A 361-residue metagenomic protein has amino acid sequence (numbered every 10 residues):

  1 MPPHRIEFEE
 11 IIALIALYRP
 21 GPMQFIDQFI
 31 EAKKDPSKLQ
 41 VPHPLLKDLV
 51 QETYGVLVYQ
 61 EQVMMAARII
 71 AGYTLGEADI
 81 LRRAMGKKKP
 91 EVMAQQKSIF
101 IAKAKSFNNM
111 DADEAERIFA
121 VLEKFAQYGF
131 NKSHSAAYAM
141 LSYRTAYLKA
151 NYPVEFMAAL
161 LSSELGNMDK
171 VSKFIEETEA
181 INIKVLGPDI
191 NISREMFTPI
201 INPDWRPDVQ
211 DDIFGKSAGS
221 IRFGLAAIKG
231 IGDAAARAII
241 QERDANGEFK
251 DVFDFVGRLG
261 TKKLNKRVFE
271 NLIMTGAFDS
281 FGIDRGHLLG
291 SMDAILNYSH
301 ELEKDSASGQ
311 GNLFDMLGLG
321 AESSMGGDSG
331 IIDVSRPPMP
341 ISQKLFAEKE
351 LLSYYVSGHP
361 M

Functional and structural regions predicted by a protein language model:
M1-M361: Noncatalytic, beta-rich nucleic-acid-contacting surfaces in large DNA/RNA-processing enzymes
